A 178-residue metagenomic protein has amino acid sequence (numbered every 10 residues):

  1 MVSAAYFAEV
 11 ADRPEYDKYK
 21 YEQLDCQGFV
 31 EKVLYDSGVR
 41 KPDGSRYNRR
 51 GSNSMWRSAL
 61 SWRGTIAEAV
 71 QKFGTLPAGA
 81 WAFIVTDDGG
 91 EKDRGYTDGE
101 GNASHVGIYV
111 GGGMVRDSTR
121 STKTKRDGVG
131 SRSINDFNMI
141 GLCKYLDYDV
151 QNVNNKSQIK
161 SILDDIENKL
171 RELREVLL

Functional and structural regions predicted by a protein language model:
M1-D17, T122-K156: Non-catalytic ligand/cofactor/substrate-binding and regulatory segments of enzyme domains
A8-A11, V30-L34, R174: Non-transmembrane alpha-helical segments in soluble domains of secreted/periplasmic/extracellular proteins
A11, Y19, I108-V110: Alpha-helix C-terminal capping segments
Y21-D25, Q71-G74, G99, Q158: Extracytoplasmic/periplasmic, Sec-exported soluble proteins
Y21-G38: Active-site nucleophilic cysteine motif
R40-S131, D136: ...with weaker cross-activation on analogous glycine-rich loops/strands in unrelated enzymes
N155-L178: Short, low-complexity, charged amphipathic interaction modules
